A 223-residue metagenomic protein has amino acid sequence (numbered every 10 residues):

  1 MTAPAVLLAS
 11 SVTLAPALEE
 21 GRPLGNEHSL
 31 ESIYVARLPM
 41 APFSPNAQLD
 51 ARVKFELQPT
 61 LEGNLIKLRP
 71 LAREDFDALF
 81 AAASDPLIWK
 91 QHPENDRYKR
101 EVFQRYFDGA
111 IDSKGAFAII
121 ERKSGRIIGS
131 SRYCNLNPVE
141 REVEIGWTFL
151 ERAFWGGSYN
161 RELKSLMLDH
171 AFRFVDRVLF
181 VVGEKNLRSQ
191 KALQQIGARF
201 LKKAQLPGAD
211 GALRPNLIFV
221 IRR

Functional and structural regions predicted by a protein language model:
M1-T2, G21: N-terminal basic, low-structured, amphipathic or hydrophobic segments
A3-A17, N26-G157, S165, D169-H170 (+4 more regions): GNAT-family acyltransferases
N160: Glycine-rich adenosyl-nucleotide cofactor-binding module
